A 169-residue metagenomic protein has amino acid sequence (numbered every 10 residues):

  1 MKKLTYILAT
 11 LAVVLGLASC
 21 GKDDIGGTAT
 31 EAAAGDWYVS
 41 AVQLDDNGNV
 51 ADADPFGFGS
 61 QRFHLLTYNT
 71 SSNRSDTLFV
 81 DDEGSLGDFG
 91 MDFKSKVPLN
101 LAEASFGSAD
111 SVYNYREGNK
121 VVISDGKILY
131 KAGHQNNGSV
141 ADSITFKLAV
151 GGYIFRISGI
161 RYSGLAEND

Functional and structural regions predicted by a protein language model:
M1-I7: Bacterial N-terminal signal peptides that target proteins for export
K2, A12, A34-Y38: Charged/polar interaction segments and conserved charged motifs
I7-V14: Sec-dependent N-terminal signal peptides
L15-S19: C-terminal motif of bacterial Sec signal peptides marking the signal peptidase cleavage site
C20-D24: Bacterial signal peptide processing site
G27-D169: First exposed extracellular module after export/assembly in secreted or surface-exposed proteins
